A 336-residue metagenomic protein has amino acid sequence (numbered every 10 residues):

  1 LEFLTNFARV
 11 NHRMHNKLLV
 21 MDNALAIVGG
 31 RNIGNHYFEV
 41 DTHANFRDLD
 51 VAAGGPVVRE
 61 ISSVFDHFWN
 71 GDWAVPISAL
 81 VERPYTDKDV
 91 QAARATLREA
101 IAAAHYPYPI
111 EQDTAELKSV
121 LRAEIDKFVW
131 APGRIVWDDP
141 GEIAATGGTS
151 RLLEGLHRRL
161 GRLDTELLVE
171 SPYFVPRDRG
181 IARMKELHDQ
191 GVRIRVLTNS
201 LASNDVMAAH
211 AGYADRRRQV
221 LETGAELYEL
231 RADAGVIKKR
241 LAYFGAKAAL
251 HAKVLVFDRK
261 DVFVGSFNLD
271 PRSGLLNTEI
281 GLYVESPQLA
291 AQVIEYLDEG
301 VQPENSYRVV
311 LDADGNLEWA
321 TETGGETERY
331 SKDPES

Functional and structural regions predicted by a protein language model:
L1-S336: Charged, low-complexity intrinsically disordered terminal segments
